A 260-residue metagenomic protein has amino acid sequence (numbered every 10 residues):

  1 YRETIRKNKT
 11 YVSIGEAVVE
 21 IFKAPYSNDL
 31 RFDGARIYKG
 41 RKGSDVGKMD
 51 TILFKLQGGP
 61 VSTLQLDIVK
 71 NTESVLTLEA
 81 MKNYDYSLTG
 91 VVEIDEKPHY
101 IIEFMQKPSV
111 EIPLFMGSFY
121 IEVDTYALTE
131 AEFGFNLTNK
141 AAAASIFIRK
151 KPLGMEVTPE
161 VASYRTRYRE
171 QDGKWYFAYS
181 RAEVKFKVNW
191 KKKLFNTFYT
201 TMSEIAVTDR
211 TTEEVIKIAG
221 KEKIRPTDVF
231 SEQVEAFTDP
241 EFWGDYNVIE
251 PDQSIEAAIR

Functional and structural regions predicted by a protein language model:
Y1-N83, D95, I148, L153-R260: Surface-exposed, low-complexity/disordered segments and acidic/polar micro-motifs at processing/linker regions
D67-E122, A127-F135, T166-E170, W175: Extended beta-strand-rich segments in extracellular/periplasmic secretory proteins, especially within noncatalytic
S109-P113, T138-A142, K187-K191: Short, cysteine-centered beta-strand-loop-beta hairpins and adjacent loop/turn segments enriched in charged/polar
A141-R149: Solvent-exposed beta-strand/loop surfaces of large extracellular or lumenal domains
